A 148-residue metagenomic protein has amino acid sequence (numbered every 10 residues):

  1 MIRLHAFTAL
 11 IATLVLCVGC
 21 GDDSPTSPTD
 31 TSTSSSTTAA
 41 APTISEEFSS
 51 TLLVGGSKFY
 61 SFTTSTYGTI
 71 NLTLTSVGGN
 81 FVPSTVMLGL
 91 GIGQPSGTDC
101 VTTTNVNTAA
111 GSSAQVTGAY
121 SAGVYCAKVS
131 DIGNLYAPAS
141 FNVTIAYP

Functional and structural regions predicted by a protein language model:
M1-A9: Bacterial N-terminal signal peptides that target proteins for export
V15-G19: C-terminal motif of bacterial Sec signal peptides marking the signal peptidase cleavage site
C20-S24: Bacterial signal peptide processing site
I44-F81, G89, Q115, C126: Non-catalytic, beta-strand-enriched accessory regions in extracellular/secretory proteins and membrane protein
F48-S50, C100-G111: Solvent-exposed serine/threonine-rich low-complexity stretches and specific carbohydrate-binding patches
K58-Y60, F81-L90, K128-Y147: Edge beta-strands of jelly-roll/beta-sandwich modules across compartments, strongly enriched in secreted/luminal
Y67, A122-V124, P138: Extracellular Ig-like/FN3 beta-sandwich strand-entry sites
A110-Y120: Beta-sandwich interaction modules
